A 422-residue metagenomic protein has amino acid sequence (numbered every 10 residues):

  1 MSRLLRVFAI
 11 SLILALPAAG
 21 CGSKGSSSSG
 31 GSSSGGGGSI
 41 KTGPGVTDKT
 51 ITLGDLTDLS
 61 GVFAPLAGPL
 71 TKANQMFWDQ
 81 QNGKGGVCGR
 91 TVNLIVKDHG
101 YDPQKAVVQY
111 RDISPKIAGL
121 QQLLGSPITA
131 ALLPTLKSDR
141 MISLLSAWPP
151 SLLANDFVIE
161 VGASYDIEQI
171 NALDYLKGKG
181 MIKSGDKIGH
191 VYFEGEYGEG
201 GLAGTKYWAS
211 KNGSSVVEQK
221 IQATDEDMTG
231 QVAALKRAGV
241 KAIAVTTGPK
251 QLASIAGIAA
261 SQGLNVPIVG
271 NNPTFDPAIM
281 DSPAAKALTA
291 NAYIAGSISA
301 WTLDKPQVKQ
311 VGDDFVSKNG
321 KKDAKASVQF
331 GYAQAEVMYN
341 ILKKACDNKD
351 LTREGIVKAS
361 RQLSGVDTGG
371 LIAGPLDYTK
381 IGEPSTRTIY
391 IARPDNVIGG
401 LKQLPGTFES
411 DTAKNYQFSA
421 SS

Functional and structural regions predicted by a protein language model:
C21-S33: Bacterial lipoprotein signal-peptidase II cleavage site
K24, G38-K41, P65-K72, K84-L153 (+3 more regions): Beta-alpha junction/loop-to-helix N-cap segments that form part of ligand/metal-binding clefts
G36-Q75, K97-P103, G125-P127, F193-G200 (+1 more regions): Extracytoplasmic "Venus flytrap"
L59, V158-K220, A242: An alpha-beta-alpha
I113-S126, L144-S146, K187-V191, G239-P249 (+3 more regions): Periplasmic-binding protein-like
L136-D139, L202-S297: Extracellular/periplasmic bilobed ligand-binding domains
D166, A259-Y332, D411, N415 (+1 more regions): Extracellular/periplasmic periplasmic-binding protein-like sensory domains
K318-V328, Y339-L401: Segments of small-molecule ligand-sensing domains
